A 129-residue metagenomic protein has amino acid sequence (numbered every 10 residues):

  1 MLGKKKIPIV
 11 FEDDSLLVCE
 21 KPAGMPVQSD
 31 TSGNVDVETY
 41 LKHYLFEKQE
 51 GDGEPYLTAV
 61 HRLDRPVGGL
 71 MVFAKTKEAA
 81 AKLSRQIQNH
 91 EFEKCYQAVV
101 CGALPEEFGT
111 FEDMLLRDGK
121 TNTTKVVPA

Functional and structural regions predicted by a protein language model:
M1-A129: RNA pseudouridine synthases
